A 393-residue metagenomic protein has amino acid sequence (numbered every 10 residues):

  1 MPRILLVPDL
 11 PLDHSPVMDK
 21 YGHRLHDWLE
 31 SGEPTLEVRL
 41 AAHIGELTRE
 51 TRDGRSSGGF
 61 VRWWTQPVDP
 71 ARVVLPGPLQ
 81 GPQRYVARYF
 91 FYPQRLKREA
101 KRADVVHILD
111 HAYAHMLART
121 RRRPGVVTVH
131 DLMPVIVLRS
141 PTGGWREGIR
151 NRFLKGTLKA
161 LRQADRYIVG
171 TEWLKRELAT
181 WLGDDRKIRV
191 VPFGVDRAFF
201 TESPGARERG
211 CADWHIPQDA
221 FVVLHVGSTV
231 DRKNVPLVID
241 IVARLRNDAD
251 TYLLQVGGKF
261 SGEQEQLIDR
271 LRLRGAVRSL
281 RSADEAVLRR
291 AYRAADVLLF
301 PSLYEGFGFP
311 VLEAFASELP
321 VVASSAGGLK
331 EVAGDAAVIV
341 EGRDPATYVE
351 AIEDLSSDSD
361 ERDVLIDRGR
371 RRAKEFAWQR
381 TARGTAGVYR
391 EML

Functional and structural regions predicted by a protein language model:
M1-L393: Carbohydrate transferase catalytic cores enriched for Leloir-type hexosyltransferases
